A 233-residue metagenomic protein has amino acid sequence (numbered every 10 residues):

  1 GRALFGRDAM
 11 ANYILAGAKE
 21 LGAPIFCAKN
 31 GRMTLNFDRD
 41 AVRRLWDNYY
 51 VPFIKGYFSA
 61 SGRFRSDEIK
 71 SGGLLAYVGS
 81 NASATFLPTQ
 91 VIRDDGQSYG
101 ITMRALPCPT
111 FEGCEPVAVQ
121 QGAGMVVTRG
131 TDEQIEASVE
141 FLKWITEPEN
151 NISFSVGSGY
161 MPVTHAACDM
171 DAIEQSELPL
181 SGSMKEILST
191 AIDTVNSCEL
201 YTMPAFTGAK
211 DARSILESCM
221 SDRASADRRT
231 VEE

Functional and structural regions predicted by a protein language model:
G1-T34, L74: Extracytoplasmic/periplasmic solute-binding protein
L15, R43-Y50, I54, S66 (+3 more regions): Non-transmembrane alpha-helical segments in soluble domains of secreted/periplasmic/extracellular proteins
F26-T34, K70, Q120-M125, N196-T202: Flexible glycine/proline-enriched surface loops and loop-helix/loop-strand junctions
N30-G62: Glycine-centered hinge/linker elements that transmit conformational signals in sensory and ligand-binding systems
I54-K55, R93-H165: Extracytoplasmic/periplasmic substrate-recognition and gating elements
S71-S83: Alpha-to-beta junction loops
N81-S98: A ligand-binding cleft/hinge motif common to bilobed small-molecule-binding domains
G182-E233: C-terminal capping/gating helix-and-loop segments adjacent to ligand/active sites or protein-protein/ligand interfaces
